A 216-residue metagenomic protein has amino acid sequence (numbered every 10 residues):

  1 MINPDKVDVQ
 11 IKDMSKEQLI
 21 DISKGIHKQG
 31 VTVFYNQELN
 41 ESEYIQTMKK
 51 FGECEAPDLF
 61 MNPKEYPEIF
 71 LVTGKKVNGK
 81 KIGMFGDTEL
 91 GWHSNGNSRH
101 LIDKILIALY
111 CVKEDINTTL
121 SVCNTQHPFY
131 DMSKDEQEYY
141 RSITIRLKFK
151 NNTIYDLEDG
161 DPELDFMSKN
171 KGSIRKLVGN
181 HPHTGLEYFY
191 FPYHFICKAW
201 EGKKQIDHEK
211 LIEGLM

Functional and structural regions predicted by a protein language model:
M1-M216: Non-heme Fe(II) oxygenase catalytic core, chiefly the N-lobe of the double-stranded beta-helix
